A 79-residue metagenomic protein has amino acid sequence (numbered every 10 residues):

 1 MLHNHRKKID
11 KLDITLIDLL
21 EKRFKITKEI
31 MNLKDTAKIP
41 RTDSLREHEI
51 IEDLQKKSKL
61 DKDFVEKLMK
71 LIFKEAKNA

Functional and structural regions predicted by a protein language model:
M1-A79: Domain-level signature for soluble enzymes in the chorismate/prephenate branch of the shikimate pathway
